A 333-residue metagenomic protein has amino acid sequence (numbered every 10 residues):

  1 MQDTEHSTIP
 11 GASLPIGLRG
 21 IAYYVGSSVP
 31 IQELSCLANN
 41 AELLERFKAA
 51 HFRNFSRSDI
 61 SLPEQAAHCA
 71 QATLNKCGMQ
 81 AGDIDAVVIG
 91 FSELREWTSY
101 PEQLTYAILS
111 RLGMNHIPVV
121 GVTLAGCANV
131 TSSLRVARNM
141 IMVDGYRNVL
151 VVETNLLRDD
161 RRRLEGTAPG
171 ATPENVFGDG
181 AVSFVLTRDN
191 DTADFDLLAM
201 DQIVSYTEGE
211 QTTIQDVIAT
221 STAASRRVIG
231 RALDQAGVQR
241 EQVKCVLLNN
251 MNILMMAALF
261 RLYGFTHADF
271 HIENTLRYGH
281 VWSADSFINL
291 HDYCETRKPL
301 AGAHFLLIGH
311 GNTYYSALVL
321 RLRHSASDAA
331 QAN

Functional and structural regions predicted by a protein language model:
M1-L62, R163-R231, H310, V319-N333: Condensing-enzyme catalytic core mediating Claisen C-C bond formation in acyl metabolism
T8-G11, L112-M114, I141-D144, E174-G178 (+1 more regions): Solvent-exposed alpha-helices and their adjacent loops that cap or buttress functional pockets in soluble metabolic
N39-L44, S99-G113, V151-R163, M256-H267: Acidic-glycine-rich active-site phosphate/pyrophosphate-binding loop
A67, L94-P101, N115, V122-M142 (+1 more regions): Claisen-condensing/thiolase-fold acyl-transfer catalytic domains that form or cleave C-C bonds in fatty acid
C69-D85, R226-K244, Y263: Phosphate/pyrophosphate-binding loops at sites that engage ATP/ADP/AMP, CoA/4′-phosphopantetheine, polyphosphate
A81-E96: Membrane helical hairpin/interfacial module
A86-V88, S110-V122, E165-P169, T266-E273: Glycine/charged-rich beta-loop-alpha catalytic/anionic-binding loops adjacent to active sites
M140-N175: Flexible, glycine-rich active-site loops centered on histidine and acidic residues that chelate a metal or position
